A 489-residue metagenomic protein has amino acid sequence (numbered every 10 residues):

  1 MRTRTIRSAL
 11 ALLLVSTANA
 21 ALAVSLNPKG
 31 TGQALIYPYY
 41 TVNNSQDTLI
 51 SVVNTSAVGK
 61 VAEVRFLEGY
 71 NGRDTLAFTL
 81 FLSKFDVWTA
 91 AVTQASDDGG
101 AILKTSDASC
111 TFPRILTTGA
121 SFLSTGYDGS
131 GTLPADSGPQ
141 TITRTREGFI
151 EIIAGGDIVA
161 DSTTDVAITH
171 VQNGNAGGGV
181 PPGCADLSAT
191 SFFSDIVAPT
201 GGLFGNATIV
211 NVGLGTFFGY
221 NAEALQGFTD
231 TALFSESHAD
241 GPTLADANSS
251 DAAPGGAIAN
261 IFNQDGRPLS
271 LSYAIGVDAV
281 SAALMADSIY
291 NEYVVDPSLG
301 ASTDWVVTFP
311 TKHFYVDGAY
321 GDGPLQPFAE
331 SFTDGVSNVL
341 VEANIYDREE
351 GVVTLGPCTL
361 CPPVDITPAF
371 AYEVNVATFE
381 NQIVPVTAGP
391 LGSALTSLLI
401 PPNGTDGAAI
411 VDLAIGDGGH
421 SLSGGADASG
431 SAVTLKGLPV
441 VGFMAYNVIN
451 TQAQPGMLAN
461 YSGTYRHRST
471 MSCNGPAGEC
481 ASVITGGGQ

Functional and structural regions predicted by a protein language model:
M1-L22: Gram-negative bacterial Sec-dependent N-terminal signal peptides
V24-V53: A structural motif detector for short, solvent-exposed N-terminal "entry" segments of globular domains
V52-V58, E68: Asparagine-centered strand-capping/turn motif at beta-strand->loop junctions
V58-V61, N71, V159: Short loop/beta submotifs within extracellular cysteine-rich repeat domains
E63-L80: Short beta-strand and strand-turn-strand segments in soluble, beta-rich domains
D74, W88-T89, D97: N-terminal interaction/assembly modules
L80, A91, D98-Q489: Long, compositionally biased low-complexity segments
S83-T93: Short Pro-Gly-centered flexible turn/kink motifs
